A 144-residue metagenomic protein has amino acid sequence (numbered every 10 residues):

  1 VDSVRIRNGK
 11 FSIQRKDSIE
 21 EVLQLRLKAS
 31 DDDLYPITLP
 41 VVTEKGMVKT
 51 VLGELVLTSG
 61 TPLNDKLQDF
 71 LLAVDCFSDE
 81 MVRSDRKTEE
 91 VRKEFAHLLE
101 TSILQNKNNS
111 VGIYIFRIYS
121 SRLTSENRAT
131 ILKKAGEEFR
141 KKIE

Functional and structural regions predicted by a protein language model:
V1-S102: A non-transmembrane, solvent-exposed segment enriched in polar/low-complexity residues
A73-D79, K107-R122: Amphipathic alpha-helical repeat scaffolds of TPR domains
R83-E89, R122-T130: Short coil/turn connectors between adjacent alpha-helices in alpha-solenoid helical repeat scaffolds
R92, Q105-N108, S125: Short capping loops/turns at secondary-structure boundaries
F95-L99, N127-F139: Alpha-helical repeat scaffolds
I103-L104, S120, T124, R140: Amphipathic alpha-helical interaction elements
Q105, N109, F139-E144: Short solvent-exposed coil/turn linkers within tandem alpha-helical repeat scaffolds
